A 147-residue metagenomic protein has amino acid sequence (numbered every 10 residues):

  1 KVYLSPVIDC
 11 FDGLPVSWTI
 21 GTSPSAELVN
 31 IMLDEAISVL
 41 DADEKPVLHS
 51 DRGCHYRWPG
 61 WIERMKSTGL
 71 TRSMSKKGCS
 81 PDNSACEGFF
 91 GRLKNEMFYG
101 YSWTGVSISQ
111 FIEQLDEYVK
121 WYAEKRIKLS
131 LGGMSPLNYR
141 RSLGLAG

Functional and structural regions predicted by a protein language model:
K1-G147: Charged DNA-binding/catalytic regions of mobile-element recombinases
